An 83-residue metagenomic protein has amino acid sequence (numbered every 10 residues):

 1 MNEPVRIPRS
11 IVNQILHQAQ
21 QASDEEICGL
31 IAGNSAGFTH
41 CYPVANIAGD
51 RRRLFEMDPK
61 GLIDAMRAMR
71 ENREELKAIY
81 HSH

Functional and structural regions predicted by a protein language model:
M1-L76: Conserved beta-strand-loop surface patch within small alpha/beta domains used for substrate/adaptor or ligand engagement
E75-H83: Histidine-centered catalytic micro-motifs
